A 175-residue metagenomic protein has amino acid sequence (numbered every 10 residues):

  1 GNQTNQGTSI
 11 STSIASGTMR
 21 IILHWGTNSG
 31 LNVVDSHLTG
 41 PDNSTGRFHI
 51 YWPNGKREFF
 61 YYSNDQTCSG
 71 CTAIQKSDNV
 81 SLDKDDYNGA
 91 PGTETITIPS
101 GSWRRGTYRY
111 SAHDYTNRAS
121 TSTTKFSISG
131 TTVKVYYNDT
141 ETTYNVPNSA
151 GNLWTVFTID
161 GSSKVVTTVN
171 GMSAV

Functional and structural regions predicted by a protein language model:
G1-G17: Elongated, non-catalytic scaffold/linker segments and compositionally distinctive motifs
I14-V175: Intrinsic-disorder/low-complexity signal
